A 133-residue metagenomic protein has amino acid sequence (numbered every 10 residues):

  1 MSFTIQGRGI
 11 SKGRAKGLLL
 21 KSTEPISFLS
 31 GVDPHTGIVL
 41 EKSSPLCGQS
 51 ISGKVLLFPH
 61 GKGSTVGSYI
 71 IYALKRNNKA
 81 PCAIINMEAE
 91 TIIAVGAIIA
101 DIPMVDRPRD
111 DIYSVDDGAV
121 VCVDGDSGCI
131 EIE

Functional and structural regions predicted by a protein language model:
F3-G13, L18-C129: Feature captures the catalytic cores and cofactor-binding loops of soluble hydro-lyases/lyases that act on carboxylate
E131-E133: Short beta-strand-to-coil "C-cap" segments at the C-terminal boundary of structured domains/repeats, marking
